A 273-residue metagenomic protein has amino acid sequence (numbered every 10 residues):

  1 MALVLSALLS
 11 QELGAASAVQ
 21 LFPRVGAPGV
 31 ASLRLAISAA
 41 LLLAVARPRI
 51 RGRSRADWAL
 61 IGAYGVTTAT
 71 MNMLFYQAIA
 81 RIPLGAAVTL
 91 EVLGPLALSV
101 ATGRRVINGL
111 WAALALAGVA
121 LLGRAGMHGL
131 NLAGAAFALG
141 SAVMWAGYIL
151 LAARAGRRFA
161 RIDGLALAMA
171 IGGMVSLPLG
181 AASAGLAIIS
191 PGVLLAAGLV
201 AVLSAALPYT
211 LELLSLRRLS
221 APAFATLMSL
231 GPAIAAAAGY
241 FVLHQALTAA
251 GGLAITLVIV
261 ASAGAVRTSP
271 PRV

Functional and structural regions predicted by a protein language model:
M1-G29, A63-V66, T70-L74, A117 (+3 more regions): Glycine-/small-residue-enriched transmembrane alpha-helix faces in small-molecule transporters and effluxers
M1-S6, A39-A63, A101-L110, M127-A133 (+4 more regions): Membrane-interface interhelical linkers
S17, R24-T70, L93, A97-L98 (+3 more regions): Transmembrane alpha-helices of multi-pass small-molecule transport proteins
L21, V30, R34, A78 (+7 more regions): Hydrophobic/aromatic residues within transmembrane alpha-helices of multi-pass small-molecule transporters
R24-P28, S32, R53-W58, R124-G147 (+2 more regions): Juxtamembrane helix-entry segments on the extracytoplasmic side of multipass membrane proteins
G29-A39, T68, F75-V106, S141 (+1 more regions): Specific alpha-helical transmembrane segments that line the substrate/conduction pathway and gating interfaces
L33, A87-L90, L151-G173, A205-F241: Helix-helix packing/entry segments at the starts of transmembrane helices
L93, V106-A125, A170, A238 (+1 more regions): Hydrophobic transmembrane alpha-helices of multi-pass small-molecule transport proteins
